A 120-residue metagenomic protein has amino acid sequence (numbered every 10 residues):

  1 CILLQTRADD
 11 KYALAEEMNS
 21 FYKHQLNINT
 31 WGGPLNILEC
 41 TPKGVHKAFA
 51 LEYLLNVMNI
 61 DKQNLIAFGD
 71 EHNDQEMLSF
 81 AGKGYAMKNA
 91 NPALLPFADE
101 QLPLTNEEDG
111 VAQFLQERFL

Functional and structural regions predicted by a protein language model:
C1-I66, H72-Q75: Conserved acidic, metal-coordinating active-site core of Asp-based, Mg2+-dependent phosphoryl-transfer enzymes
T41-L120: Mg2+-dependent phosphoryl-transfer enzymes with acidic/Ser/Thr/Gly-rich catalytic loops
